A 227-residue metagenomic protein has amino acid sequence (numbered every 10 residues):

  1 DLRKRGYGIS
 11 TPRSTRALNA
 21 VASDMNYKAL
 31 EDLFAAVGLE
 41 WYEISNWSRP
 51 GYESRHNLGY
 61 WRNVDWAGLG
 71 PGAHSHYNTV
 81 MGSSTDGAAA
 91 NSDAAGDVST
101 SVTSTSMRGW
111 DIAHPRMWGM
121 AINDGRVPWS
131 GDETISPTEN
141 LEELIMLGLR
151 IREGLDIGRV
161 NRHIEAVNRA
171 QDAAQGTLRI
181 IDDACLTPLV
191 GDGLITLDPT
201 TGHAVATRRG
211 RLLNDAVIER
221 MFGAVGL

Functional and structural regions predicted by a protein language model:
D1-G176: C-terminal scaffold of the Radical SAM
L30-F34, L189, V217: Hydrophobic alpha-helical packing residues
E139-M146, D183, R211, D215: Non-catalytic, well-ordered alpha-helical scaffold segments
D172-G191: Short amphipathic alpha-helical interaction segments
V190-T200: A short, conserved structural fragment
G202-T207: Minor-groove-contacting beta-hairpin "wing" of winged helix-turn-helix DNA-binding domains
R209-L227: Short, amphipathic alpha-helical interaction segments positioned at domain boundaries
